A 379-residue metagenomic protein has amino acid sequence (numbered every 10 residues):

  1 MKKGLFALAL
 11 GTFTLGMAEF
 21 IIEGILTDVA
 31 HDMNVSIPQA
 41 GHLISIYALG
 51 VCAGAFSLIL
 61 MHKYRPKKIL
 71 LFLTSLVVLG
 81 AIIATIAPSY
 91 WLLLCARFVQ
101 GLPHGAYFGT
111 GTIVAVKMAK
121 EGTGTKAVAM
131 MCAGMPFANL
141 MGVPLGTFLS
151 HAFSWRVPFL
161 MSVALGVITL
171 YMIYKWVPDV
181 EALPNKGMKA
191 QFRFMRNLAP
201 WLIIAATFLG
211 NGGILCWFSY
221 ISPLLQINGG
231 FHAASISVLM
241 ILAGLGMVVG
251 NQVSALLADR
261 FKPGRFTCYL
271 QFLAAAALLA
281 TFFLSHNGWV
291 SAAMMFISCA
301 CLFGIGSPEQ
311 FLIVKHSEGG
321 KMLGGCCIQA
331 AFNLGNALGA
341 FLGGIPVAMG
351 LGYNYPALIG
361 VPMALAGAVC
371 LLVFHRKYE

Functional and structural regions predicted by a protein language model:
F6, G80, W91-Q100, W289-I297: Paired small-residue
N34, I86-L92, G230, L284-S285: Helix-breaking motifs and short loop linkers at transmembrane-helix boundaries and internal kinks in secondary membrane
A53-W91: Conserved MFS/SLC helix-loop-helix module at the cytosolic interface between two early adjacent transmembrane helices
G54-P66, G250-K262, V347-A348: Helix-to-loop junctions at the C-terminal end of transmembrane segments in multipass secondary transporters
A96-G134: Cytoplasmic helix-loop-helix junction between adjacent transmembrane helices in 12-TM secondary transporters
E121-G122, A129-K175, Y220, L224: Helix-loop-helix hairpin linking two adjacent transmembrane segments in secondary transporters
G264-E309: C-terminal transmembrane helical hairpin of 12-TM major facilitator-type secondary transporters
H316-Y353, G360: A late C-terminal transmembrane helix in Major Facilitator Superfamily
